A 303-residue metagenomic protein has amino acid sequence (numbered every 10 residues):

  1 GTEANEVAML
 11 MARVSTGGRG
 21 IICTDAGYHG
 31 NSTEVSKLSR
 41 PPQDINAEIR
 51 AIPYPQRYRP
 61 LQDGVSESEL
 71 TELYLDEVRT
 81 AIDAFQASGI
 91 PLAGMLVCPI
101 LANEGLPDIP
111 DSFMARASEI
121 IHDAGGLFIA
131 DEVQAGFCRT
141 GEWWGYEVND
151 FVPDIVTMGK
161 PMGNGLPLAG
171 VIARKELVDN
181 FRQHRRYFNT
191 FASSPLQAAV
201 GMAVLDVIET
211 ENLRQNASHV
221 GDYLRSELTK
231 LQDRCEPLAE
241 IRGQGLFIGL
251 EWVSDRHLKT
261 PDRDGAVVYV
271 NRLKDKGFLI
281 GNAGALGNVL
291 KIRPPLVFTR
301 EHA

Functional and structural regions predicted by a protein language model:
G1-A303: Conserved N-terminal phosphate-binding loop of PLP-dependent enzymes in the Aspartate aminotransferase
